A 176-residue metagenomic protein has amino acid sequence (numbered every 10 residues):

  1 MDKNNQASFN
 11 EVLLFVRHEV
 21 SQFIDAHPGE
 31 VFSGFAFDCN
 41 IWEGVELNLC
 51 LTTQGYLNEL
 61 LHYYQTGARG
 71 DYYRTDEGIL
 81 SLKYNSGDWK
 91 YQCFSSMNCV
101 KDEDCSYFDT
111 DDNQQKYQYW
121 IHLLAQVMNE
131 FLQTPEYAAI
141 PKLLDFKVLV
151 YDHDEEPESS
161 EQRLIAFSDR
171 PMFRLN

Functional and structural regions predicted by a protein language model:
M1, L47-Y63, S159-N176: Short, Lys/Arg-enriched charge-dense amphipathic segments
M1-F32: Short N-terminal edge-element motif at the start of the domain
M1-N5, F9, L13, D109-N113 (+3 more regions): Intrinsic-disorder-associated interaction segments
A26-G67: N-terminal interaction modules that seed assembly of large macromolecular complexes
L57-H122: Polybasic, proline/glycine-rich intrinsically disordered low-complexity segments
W120, M128-N176: Glycine-rich, aromatic-bearing surface loops/beta-hairpins
A125: Extended, Lys/Arg-enriched charged tracts that mediate electrostatic binding to polyanionic substrates
